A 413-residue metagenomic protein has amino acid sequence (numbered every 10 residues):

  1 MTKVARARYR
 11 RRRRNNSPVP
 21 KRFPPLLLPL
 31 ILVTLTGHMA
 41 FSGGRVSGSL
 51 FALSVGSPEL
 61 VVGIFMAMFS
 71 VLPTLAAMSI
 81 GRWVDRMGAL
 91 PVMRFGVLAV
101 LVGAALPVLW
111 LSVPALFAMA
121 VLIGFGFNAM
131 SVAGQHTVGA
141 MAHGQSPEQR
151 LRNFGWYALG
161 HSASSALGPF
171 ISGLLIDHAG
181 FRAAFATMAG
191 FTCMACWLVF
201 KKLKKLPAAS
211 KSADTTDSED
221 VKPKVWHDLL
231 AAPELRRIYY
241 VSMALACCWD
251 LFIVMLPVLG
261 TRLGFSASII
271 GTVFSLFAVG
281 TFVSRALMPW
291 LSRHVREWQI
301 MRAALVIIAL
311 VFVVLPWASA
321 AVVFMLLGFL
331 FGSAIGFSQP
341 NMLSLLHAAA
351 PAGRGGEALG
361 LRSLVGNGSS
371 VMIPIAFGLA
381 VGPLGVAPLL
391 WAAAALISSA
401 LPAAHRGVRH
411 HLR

Functional and structural regions predicted by a protein language model:
R12-P24, K204-Y239: Juxtamembrane intracellular "pre-TM" segments in multi-pass secondary transporters
P20-S70, R236-V241, A246-L263, I270: Helix-loop boundary and gating motifs at the non-cytosolic
S70-M78, S165-A166, A278-F282, A286 (+1 more regions): Residue-level signature of mid-helix packing/kink "hotspots" within the transmembrane helices of 12-pass Major
L75-W110: Conserved MFS/SLC helix-loop-helix module at the cytosolic interface between two early adjacent transmembrane helices
A76-G88, I176, S284-R296, V381-G382: Helix-to-loop junctions at the C-terminal end of transmembrane segments in multipass secondary transporters
P91-A105, A189, Q299-V313: Structural signature of the two symmetry-related core transmembrane helices
P114-I123, V322-L330: Paired small-residue
V121-H161: Cytoplasmic helix-loop-helix junction between adjacent transmembrane helices in 12-TM secondary transporters
